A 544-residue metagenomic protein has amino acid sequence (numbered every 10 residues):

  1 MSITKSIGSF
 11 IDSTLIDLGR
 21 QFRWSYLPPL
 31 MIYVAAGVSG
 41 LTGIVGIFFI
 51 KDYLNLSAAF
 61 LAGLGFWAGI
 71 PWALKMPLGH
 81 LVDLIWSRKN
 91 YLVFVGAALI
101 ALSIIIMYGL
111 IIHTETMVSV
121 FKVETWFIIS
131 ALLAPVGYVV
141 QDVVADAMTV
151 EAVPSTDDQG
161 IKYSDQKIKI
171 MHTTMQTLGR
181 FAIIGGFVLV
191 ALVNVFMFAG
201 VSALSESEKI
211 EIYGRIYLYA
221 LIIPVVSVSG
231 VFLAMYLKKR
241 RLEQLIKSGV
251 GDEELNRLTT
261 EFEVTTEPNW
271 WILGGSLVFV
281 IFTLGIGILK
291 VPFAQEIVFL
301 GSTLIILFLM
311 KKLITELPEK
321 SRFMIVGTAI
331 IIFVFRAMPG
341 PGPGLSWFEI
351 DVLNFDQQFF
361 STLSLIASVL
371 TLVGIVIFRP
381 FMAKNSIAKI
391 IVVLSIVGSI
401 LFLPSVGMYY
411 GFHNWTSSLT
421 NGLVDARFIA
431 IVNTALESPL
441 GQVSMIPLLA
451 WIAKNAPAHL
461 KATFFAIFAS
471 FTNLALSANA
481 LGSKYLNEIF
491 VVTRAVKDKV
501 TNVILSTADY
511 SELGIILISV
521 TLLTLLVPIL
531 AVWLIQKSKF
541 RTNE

Functional and structural regions predicted by a protein language model:
M1-W24, T116-V118, K122-I128, A152-P341 (+1 more regions): Intracellular loop-helix junctions on the cytosolic face of multi-pass helical membrane proteins
I3-W72, L133, F279-Q295, M324-L353 (+3 more regions): Helix-loop boundary and gating motifs at the non-cytosolic
L30, A62, F94, I170-T173 (+6 more regions): Conserved glycine-rich helix-kink/hinge and helix-boundary motifs of the Major Facilitator Superfamily
I32-Y33, F66-W72, W126-M197, M338-P341 (+2 more regions): Substrate-agnostic recognition of the 12-TM MFS/MFS-like secondary transporter fold
L64-W72, I223, T303, T362-T371 (+3 more regions): Transmembrane alpha-helical segments of major facilitator superfamily
W72-R88, F198, V373-V393, H413 (+1 more regions): Helix-to-loop junctions at the C-terminal end of transmembrane segments in multipass secondary transporters
H80-W86, I111-M117, I184-E211, T283-F293 (+2 more regions): Transmembrane alpha-helix termini and helix-breaking/packing motifs in multi-pass membrane transporters
A97-F121, I396-L423: C-terminal ends and interior cores of transmembrane alpha-helices in multi-pass membrane transporters/permeases
